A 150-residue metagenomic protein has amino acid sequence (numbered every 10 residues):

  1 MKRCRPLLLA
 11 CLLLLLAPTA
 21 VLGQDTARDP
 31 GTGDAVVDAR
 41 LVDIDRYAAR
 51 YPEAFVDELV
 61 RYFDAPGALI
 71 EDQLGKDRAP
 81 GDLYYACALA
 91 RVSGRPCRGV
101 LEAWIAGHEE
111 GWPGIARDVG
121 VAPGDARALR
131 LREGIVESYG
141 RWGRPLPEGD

Functional and structural regions predicted by a protein language model:
M1-L8: Bacterial N-terminal signal peptides that target proteins for export
L9-P18: Bacterial N-terminal signal peptides
T19-G23: Sec/Tat signal peptide C-region and signal peptidase I cleavage site
Q24-D150: General marker for long, soluble alpha-helical cores
